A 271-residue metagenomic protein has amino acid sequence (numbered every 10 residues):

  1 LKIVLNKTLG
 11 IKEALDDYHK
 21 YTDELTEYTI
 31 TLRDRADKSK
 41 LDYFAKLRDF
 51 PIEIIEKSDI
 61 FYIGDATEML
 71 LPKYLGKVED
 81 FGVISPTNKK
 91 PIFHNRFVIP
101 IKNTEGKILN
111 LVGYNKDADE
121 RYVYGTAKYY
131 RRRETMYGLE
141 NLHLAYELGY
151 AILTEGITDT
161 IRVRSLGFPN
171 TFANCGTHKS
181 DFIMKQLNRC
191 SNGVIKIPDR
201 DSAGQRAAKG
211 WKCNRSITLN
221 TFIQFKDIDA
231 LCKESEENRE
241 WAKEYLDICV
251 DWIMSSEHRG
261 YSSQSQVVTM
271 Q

Functional and structural regions predicted by a protein language model:
K2-F97, H143-Y146, V250-Q271: TOPRIM metal-binding catalytic domain and adjacent DNA-binding surface shared by DnaG-type primases
I11, A66-S191, R206-A208: Phosphate-handling DNA/RNA-contact segment within nucleic-acid enzymes
F44-A45, G106, V163, K196 (+1 more regions): Residue-level preference for non-acidic, small/hydrophobic
E147-Y150, N192, I217-K226, E236-Q271: A charged alpha-helical hairpin associated with nucleic-acid processing machineries
N174-K179, D199-S202, I223-Q224: Short, acidic/turn-prone active-site loops that include or flank metal/cofactor- and phosphate-binding residues
G193-R200, Q205: A structural-propensity feature for long, helix-poor, extended segments
G204-A207, I228-A230: Switch/connector loops and helix/strand junctions flanking conserved nucleotide-binding motifs in nucleotide-processing
W211-R215: Active-site-adjacent alpha-helix of alpha/beta-hydrolase-fold enzymes
